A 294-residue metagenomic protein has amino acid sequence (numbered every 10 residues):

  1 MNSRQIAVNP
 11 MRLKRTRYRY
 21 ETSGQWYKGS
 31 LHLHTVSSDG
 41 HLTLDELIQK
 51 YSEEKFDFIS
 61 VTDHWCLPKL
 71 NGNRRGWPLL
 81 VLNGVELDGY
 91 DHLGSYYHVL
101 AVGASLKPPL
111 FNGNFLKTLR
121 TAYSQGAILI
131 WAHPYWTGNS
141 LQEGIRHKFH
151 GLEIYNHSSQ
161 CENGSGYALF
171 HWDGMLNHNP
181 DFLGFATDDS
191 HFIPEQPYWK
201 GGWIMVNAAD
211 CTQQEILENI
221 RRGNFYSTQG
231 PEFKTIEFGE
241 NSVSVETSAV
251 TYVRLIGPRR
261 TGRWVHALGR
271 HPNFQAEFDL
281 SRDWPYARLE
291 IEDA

Functional and structural regions predicted by a protein language model:
M1-W26, N179, S190-A294: C-terminal functional module detector
I6-A132, W136-K148, E153-G174, H178 (+3 more regions): A metal-dependent hydrolase metal-coordination microenvironment
